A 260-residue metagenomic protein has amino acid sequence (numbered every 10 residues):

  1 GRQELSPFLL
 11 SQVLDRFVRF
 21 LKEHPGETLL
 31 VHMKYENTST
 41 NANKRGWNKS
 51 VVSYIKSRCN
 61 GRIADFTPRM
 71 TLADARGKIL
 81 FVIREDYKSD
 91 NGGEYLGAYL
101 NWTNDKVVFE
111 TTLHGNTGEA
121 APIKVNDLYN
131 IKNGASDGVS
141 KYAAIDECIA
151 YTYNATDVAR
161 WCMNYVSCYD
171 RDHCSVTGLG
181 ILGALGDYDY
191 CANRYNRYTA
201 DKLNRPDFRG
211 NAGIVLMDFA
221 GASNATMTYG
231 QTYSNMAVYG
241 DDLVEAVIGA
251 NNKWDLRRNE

Functional and structural regions predicted by a protein language model:
G1-E260: Catalytic cores of phosphodiester-bond hydrolases, prominently lipid phosphodiesterases
